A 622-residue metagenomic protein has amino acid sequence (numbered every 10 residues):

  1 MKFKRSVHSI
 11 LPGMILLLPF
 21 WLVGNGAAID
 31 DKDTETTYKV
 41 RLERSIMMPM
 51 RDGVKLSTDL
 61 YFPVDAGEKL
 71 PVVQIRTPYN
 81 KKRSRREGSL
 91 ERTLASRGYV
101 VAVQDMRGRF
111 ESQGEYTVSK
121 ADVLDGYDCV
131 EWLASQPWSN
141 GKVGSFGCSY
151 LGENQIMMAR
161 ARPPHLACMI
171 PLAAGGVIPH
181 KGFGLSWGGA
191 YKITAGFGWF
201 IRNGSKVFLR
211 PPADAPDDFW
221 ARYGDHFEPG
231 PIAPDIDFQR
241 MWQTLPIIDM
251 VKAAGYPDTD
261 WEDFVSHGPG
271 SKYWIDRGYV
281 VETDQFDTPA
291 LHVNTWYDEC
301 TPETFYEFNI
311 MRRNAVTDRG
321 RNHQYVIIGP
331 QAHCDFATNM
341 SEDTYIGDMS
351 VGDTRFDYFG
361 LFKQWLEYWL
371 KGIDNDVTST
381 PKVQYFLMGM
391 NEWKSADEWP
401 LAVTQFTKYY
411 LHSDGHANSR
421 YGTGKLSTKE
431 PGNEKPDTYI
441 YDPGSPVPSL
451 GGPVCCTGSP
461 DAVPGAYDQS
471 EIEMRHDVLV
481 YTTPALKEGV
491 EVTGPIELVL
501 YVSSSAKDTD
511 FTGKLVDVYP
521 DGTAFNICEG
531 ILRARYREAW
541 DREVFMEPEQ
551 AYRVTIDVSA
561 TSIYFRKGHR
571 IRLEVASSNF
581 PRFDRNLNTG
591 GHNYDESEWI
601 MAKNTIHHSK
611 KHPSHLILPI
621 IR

Functional and structural regions predicted by a protein language model:
P12-W21: Bacterial N-terminal signal peptides
D30-E68, T482-E488, Y501, R542 (+1 more regions): N-terminal cap/lid segment of alpha/beta-hydrolase-fold proteins
V64-S135, V177, F183-L185, A190-Y191 (+6 more regions): Cap/lid segment of the alpha/beta-hydrolase catalytic domain
G88, S96, R160-Q285: Accessory cap/linker subdomain of secreted extracellular hydrolases
P137-Y150: Alpha/beta-hydrolase fold nucleophile elbow
D217-I248, F336, S341-R622: C-terminal, loop-rich substrate-recognition/catalytic regions characterized by aromatic stacking residues
H292-N294: Short beta-strand/loop motif that positions the catalytic acidic residue of the alpha/beta-hydrolase fold
P302-Q324: Active-site-adjacent alpha-helix of alpha/beta-hydrolase-fold enzymes
